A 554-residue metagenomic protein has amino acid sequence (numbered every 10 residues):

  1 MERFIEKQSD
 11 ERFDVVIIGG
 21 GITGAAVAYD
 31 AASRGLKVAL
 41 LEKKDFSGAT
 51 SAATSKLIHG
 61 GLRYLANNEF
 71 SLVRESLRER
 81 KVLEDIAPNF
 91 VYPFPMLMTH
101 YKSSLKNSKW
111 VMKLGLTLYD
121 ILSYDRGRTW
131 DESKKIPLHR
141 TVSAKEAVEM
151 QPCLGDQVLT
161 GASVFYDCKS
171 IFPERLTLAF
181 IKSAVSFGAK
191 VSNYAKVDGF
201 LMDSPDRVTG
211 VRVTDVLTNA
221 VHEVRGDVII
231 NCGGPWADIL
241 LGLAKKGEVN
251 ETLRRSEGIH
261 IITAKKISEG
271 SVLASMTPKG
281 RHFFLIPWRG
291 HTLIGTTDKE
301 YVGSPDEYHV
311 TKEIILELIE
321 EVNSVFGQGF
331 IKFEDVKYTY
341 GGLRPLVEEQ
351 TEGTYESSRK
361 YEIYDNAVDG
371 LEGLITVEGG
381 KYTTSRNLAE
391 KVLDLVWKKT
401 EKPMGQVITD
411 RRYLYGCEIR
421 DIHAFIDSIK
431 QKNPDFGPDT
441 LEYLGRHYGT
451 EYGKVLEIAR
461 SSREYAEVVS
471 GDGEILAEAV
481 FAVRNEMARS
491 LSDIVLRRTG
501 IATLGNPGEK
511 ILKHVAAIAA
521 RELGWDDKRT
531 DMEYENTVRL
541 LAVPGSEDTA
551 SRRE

Functional and structural regions predicted by a protein language model:
M1-V15, D30-R34: Extreme N-terminal leader/targeting segments of oxidoreductases
E11-F13, T218-V228: Core beta-strand elements of the Rossmann-like FAD/NAD(P) dinucleotide-binding domain in flavoenzyme oxidoreductases
A32-A52: Glycine-rich FAD pyrophosphate-binding loop
K56-M150: Dinucleotide-binding Rossmann-like beta1-alpha1 core, especially the glycine-rich loop that anchors the ADP
R128-S133, V148-F187, G210, V224 (+2 more regions): Helix-loop-beta segment of a Rossmann-like dinucleotide-binding subdomain
V158, R175, S183, K245-L293 (+5 more regions): C-terminal catalytic lobe of FAD-dependent flavoproteins
N193-T209: A conserved short coil-to-beta-strand element within the FAD-binding core of flavoproteins
N231-K246: Flavin (primarily FAD) binding-site architecture
